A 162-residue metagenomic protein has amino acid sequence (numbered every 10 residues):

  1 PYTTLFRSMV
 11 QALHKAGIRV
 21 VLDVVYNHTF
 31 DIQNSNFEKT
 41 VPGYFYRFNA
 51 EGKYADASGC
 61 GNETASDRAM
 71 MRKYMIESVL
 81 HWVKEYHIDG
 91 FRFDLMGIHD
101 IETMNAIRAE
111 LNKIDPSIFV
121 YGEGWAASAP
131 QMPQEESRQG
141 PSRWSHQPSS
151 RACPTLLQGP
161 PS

Functional and structural regions predicted by a protein language model:
P1, F6-Y86, T103-D115, F119: Substrate-binding/active-site clefts of carbohydrate-active enzymes
A16, L95-S162: Active-site-proximal helices and loops of the catalytic beta/alpha 8
V21, G90-M96: Short catalytic-loop micro-motif centered on adjacent basic/acidic residues
